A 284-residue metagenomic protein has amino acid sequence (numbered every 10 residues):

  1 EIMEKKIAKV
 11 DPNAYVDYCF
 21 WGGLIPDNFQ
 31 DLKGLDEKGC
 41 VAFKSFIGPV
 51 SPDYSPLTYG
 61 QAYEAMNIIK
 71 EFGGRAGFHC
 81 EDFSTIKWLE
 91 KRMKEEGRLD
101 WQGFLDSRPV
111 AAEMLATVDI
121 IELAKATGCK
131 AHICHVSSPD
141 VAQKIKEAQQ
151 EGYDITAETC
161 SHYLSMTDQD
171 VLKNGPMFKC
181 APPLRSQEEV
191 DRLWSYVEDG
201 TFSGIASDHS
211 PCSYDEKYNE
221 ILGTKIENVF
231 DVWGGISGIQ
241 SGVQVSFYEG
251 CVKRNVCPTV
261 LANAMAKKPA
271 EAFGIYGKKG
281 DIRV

Functional and structural regions predicted by a protein language model:
E1, C19-G22, C134, I205-S207: Active-site neighborhood of phospho(di)ester-bond hydrolases with catalytic His/Asp-centered motifs
E1-N13: Metal-associated gating/positioning segment near the N- to mid-region
V10-V16, A126-T127, A148-D154, K253-N255: Short helix-capping segments at alpha-helix termini
P12-N13, D17-W21, G34: Hydrophobic alpha-helical hairpins/lids featuring a short glycine-rich hinge
Y18, F43, H79, A131 (+5 more regions): Divalent metal-coordination and catalytic microenvironments
I25-F29: Active-site beta->alpha loop and helix N-cap motifs at the rims of alpha/beta catalytic domains
Q30-I205, T224: Histidine/acidic residue-rich metal-binding segments in metalloenzymes
L99-G128, M177, G204-I205, P211-V284: His/Asp/Glu-enriched, well-ordered alpha-helical/loop segment that forms or immediately abuts the divalent-metal
